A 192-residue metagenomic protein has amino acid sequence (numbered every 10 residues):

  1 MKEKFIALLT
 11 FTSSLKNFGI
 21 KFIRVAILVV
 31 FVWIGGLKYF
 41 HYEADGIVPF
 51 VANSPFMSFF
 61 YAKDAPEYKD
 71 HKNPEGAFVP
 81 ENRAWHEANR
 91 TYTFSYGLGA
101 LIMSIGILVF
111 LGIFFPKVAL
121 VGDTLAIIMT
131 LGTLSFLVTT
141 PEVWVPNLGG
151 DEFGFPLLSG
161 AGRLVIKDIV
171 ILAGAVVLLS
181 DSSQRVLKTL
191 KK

Functional and structural regions predicted by a protein language model:
M1-K192: Membrane-interface extramembranous regions
